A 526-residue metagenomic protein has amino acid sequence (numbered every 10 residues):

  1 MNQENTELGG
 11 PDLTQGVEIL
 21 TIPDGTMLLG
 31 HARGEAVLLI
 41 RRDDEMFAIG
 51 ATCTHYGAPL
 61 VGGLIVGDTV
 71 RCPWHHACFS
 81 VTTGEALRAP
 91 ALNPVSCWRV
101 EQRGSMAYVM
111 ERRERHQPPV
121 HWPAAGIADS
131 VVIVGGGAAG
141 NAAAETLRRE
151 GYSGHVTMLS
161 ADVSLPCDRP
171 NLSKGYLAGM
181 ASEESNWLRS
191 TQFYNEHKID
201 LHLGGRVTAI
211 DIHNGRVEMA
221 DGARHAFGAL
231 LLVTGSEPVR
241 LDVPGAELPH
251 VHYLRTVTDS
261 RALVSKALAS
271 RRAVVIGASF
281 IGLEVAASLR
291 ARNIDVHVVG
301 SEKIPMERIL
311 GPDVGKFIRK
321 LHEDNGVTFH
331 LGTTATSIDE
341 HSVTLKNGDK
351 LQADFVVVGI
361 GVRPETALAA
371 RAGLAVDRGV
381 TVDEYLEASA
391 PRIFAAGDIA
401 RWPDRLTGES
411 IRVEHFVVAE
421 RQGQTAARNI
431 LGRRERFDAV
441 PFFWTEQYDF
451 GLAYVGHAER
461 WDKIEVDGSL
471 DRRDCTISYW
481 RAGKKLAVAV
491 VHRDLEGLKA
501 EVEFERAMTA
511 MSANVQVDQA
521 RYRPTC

Functional and structural regions predicted by a protein language model:
M1-V66, E101-R112: N-terminal pre-ligand scaffold of iron-sulfur
A32-R33, I40, S153, Q192-M219 (+2 more regions): A Rossmann-like FAD-binding core segment of flavoenzymes
I49, N347-A375, D449-C526: C-terminal catalytic lobe of FAD-dependent flavoproteins
A51-C53, I133-V134, H225-S236, I276 (+4 more regions): Short hydrophobic core segments
G84, E247-L268, H341-T344, K350-T425: FAD-site-proximal beta/loop scaffold in flavoenzymes
V120, A124, T234-R292: Glycine-rich dinucleotide-binding loop and its adjacent helix/turn
G126-D200, V239, A286-I309: Beta1-alpha1 glycine-rich phosphate/pyrophosphate-binding loop at the start of Rossmann-like nucleotide-binding domains
A128-V132, I399-G497, V502: Mid-to-C-terminal Rossmann-like scaffold of FAD/NAD(P)H-dependent oxidoreductases
